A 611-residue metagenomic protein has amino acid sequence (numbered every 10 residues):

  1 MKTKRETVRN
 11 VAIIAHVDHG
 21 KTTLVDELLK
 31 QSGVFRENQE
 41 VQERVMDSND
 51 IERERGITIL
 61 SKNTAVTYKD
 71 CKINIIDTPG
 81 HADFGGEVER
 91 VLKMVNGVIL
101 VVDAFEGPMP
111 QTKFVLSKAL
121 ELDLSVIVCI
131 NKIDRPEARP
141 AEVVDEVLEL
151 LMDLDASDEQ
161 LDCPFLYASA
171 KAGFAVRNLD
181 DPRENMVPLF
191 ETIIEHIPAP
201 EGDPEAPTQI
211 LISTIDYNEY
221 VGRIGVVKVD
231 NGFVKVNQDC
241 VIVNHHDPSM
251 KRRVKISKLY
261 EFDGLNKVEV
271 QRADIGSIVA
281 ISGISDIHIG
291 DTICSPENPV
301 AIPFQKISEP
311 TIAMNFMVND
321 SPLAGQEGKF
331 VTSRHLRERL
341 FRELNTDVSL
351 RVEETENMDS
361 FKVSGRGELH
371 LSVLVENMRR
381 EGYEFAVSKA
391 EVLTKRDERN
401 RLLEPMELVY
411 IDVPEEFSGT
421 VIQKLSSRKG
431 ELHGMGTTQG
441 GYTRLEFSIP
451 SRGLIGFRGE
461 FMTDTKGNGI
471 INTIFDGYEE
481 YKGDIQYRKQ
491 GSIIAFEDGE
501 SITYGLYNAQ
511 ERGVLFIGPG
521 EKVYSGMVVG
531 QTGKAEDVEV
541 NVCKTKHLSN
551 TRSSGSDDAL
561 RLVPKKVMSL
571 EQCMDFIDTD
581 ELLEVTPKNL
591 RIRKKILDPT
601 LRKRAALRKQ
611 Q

Functional and structural regions predicted by a protein language model:
M1-Q611: Structural and coupling elements of P-loop NTPases
